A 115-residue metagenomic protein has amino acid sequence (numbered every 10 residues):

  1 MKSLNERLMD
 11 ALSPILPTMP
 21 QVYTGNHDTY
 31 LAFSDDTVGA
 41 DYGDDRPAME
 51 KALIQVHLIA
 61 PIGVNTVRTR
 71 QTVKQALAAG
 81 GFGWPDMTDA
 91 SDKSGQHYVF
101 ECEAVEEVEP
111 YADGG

Functional and structural regions predicted by a protein language model:
M1-L53, I59-G115: Long, contiguous binding/interaction regions
